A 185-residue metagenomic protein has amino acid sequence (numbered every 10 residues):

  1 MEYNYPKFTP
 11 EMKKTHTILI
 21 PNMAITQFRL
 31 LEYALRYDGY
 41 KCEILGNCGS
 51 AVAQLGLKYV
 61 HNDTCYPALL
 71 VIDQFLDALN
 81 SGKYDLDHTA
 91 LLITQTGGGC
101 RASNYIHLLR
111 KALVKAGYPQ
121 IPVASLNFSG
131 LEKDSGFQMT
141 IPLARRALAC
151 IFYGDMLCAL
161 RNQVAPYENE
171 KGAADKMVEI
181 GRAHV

Functional and structural regions predicted by a protein language model:
M1-H184: An N-terminal assembly and electron-transfer interface module characteristic of large anaerobic redox and radical
